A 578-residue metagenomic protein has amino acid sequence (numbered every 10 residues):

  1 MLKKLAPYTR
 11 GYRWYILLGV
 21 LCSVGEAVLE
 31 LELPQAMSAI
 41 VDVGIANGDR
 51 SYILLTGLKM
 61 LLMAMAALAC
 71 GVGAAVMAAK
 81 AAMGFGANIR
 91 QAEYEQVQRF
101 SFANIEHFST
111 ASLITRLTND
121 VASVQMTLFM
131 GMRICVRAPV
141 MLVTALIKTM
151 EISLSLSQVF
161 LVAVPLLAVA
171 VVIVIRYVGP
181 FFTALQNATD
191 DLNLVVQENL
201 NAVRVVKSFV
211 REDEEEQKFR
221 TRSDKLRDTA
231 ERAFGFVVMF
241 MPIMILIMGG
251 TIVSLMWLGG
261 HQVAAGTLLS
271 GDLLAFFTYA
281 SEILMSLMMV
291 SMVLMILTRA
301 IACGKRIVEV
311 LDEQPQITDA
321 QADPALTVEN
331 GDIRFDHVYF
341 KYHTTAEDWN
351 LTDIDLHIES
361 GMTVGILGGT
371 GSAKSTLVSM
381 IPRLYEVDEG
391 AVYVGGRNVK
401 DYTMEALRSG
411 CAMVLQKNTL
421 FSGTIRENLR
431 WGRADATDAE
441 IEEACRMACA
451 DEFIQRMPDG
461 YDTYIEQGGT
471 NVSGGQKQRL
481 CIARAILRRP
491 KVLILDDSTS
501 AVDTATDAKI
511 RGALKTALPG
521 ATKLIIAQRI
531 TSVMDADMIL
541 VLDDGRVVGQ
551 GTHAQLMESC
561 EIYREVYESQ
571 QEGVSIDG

Functional and structural regions predicted by a protein language model:
M1-L33, M37, I45-M60, A66 (+19 more regions): Membrane-integrated ABC transporters
G11, R99-A103, N119-L128, M132 (+8 more regions): An intracellular "coupling" helix at the cytosolic face of ABC transporter transmembrane type-1 domains
L21, L29, L33, C70 (+7 more regions): Hydrophobic alpha-helical transmembrane segments of ABC transporter permease domains
E26, E30-P34, L62, A67-A82 (+9 more regions): Alpha-helical transmembrane segments
A46-G48, M83, Q91-V121, L194-K218 (+4 more regions): Short intracellular "coupling" helices and adjacent cytoplasmic loop segments at the cytosolic face of multi-pass
D49-L55, T144, K148-P165, V169-V171 (+3 more regions): Helix-loop-helix
L326-G578: ABC-type nucleotide-binding domain
